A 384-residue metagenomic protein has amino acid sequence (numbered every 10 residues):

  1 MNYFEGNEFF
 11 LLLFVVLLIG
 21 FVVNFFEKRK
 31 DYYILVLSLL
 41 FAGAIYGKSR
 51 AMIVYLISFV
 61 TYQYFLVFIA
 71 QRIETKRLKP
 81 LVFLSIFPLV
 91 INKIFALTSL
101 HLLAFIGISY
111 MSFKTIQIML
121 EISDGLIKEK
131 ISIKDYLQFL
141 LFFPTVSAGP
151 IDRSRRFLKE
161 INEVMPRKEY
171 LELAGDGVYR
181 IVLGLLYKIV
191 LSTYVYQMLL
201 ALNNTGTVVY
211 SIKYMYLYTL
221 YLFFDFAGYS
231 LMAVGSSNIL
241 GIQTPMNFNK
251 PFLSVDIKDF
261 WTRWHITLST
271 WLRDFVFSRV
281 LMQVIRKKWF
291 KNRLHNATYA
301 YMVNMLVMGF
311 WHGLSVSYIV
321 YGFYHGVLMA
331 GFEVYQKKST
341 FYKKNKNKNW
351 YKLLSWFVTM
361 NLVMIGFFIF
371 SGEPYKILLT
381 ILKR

Functional and structural regions predicted by a protein language model:
M1-R384: Membrane-embedded transmembrane alpha-helical bundles that form the catalytic cores of multi-pass lipid-modifying
